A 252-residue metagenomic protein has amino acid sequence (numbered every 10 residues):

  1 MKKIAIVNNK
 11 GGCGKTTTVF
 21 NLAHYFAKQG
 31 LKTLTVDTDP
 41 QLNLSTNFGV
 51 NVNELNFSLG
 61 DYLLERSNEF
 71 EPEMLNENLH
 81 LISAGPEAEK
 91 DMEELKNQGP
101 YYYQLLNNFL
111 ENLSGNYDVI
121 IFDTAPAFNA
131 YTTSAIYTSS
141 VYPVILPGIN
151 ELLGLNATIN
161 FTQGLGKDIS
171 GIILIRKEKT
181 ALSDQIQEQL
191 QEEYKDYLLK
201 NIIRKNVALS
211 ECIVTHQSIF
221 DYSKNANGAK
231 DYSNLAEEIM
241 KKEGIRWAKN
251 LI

Functional and structural regions predicted by a protein language model:
M1-I252: P-loop NTP-binding core
